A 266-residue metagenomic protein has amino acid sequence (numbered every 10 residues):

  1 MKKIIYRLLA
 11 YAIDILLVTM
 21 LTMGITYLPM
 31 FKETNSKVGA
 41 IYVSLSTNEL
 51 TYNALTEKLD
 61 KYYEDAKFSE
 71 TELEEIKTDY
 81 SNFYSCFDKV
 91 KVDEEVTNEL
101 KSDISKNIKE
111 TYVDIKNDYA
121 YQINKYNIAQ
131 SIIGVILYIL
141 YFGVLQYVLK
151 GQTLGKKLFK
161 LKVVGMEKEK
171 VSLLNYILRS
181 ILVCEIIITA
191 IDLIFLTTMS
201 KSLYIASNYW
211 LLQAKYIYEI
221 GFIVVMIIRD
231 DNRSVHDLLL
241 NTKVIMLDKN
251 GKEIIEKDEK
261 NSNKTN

Functional and structural regions predicted by a protein language model:
M1-N266: Membrane-interfacial and juxtamembrane segments of integral membrane proteins
